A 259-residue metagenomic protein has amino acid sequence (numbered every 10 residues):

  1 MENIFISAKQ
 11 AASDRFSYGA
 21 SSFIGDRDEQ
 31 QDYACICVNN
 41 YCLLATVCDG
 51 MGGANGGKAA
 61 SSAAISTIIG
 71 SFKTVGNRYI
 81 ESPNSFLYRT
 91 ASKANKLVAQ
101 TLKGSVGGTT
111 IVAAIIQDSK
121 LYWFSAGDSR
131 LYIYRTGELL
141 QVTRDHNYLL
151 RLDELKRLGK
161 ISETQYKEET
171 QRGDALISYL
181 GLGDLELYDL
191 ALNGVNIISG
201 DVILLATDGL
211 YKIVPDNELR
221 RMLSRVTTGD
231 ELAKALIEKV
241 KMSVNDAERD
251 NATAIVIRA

Functional and structural regions predicted by a protein language model:
M1-A259: PP2C/PPM-type serine/threonine phosphatase catalytic domain
